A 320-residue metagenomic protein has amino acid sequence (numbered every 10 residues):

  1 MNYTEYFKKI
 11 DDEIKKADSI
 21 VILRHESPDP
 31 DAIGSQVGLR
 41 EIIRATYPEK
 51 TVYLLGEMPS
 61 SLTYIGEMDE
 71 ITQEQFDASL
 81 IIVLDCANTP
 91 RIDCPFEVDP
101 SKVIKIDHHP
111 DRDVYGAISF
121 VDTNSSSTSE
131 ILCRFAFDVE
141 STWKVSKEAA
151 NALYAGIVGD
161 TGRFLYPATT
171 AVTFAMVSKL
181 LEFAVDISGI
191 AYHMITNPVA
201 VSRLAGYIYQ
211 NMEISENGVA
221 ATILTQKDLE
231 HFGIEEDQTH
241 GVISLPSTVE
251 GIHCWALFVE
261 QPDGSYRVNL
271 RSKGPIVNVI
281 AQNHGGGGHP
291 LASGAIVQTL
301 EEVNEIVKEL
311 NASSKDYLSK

Functional and structural regions predicted by a protein language model:
M1-K8, P90-V103, N124-L132: An acidic intrinsically disordered interaction segment
N2-E26, P30-T63, Q73-S79, G159-K320: Hydrophobic helix-and-loop "lid/oligomerization" segment in the mid-to-C-terminal part of catalytic domains
L39-R40, V98-S101, V121-D122, A175: Glycine-rich, phosphate-binding/catalytic loops in enzymes
L54, V83, K105, F120-D122 (+1 more regions): Structural signal for conserved beta-strand scaffold positions within catalytic alpha/beta enzyme cores
Y64-I118: Active-site cofactor/cluster-binding pocket
D69-Q73, V121-N124, K273-G274: Short, hinge-like loop/turn segments at secondary-structure boundaries
E74-F76, F96-V98, R112-D113, V145-K147 (+3 more regions): Solvent-exposed alpha-helices and their adjacent loops that cap or buttress functional pockets in soluble metabolic
H109-M176: Short alpha-helices
